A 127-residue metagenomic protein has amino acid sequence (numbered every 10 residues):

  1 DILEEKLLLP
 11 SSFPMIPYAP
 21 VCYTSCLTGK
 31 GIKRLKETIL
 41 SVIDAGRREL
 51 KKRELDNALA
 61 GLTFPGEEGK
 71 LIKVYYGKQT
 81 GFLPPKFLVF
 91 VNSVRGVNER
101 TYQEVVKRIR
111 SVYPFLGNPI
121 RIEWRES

Functional and structural regions predicted by a protein language model:
D1-S127: C-terminal-of-GTPase-core extension/linker across diverse P-loop GTPases
